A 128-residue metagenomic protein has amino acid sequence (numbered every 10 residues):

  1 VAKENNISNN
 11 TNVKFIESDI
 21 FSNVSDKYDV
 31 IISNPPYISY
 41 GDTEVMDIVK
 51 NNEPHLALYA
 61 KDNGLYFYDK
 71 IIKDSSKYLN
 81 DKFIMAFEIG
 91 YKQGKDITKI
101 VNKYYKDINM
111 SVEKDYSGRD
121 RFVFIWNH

Functional and structural regions predicted by a protein language model:
V1-H128: S-adenosylmethionine
